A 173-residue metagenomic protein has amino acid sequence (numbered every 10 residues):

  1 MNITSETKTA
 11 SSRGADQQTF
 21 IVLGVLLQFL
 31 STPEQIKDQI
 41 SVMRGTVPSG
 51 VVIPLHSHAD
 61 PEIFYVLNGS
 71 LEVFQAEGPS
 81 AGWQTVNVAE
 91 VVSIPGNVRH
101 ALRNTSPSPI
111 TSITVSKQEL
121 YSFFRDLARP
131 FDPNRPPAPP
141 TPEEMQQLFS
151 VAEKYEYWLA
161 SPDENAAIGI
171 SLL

Functional and structural regions predicted by a protein language model:
M1-I40, N134-L173: A short, N-terminal "cap"/entry segment at the start of jelly-roll beta-barrel domains of the cupin/DSBH fold
K8, V115-A138: A hydrophobic/aromatic-rich effector-binding and dimerization subdomain of bacterial HTH-type transcriptional regulators
A10-R13, Q35-I36, E77-G96: Short acidic-glycine-tyrosine-enriched beta hairpin
T19-I40, R44-F64, Q75: Active-site region of the double-stranded beta-helix
I36, G96-Y121: Ligand-binding loop in jelly-roll beta-barrel domains
V52-P54, E72, S80, E90-V92 (+2 more regions): Histidine-centered metal-chelating micro-motifs
A59-V88: A short beta-strand-loop-beta hairpin characteristic of the jelly-roll/cupin
T85-V86, V91-S93, R103-T105, Y121-F131: Acidic/histidine-enriched, beta-strand-rich ligand/metal-binding domains
